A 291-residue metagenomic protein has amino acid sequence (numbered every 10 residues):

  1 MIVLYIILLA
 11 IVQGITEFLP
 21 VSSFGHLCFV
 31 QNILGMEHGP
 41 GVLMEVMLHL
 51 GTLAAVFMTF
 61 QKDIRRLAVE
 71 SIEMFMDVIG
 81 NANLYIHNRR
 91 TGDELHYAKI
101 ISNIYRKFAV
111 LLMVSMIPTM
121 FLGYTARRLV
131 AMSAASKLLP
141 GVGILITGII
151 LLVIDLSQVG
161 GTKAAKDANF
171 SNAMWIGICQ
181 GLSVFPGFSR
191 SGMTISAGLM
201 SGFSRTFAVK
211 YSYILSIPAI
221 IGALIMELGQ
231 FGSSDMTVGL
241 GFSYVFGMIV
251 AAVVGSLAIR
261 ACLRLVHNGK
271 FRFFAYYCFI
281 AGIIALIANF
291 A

Functional and structural regions predicted by a protein language model:
M1-A291: Multi-pass membrane proteins that catalyze or facilitate reactions on polyprenyl-/lipid-phosphate substrates and their
